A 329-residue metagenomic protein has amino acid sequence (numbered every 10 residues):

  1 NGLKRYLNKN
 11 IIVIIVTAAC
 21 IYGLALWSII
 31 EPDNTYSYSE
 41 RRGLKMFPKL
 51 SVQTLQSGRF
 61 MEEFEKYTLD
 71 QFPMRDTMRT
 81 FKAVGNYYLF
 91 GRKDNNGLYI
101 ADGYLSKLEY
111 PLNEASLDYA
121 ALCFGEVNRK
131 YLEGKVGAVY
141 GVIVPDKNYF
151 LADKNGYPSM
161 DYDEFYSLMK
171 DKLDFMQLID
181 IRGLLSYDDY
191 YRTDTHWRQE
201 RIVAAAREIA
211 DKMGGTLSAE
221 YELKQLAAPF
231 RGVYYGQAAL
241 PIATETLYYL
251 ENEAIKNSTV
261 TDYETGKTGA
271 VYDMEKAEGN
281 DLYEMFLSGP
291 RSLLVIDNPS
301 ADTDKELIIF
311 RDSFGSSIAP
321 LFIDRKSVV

Functional and structural regions predicted by a protein language model:
N1-V329: Extracellular glycan-modifying ectodomains
